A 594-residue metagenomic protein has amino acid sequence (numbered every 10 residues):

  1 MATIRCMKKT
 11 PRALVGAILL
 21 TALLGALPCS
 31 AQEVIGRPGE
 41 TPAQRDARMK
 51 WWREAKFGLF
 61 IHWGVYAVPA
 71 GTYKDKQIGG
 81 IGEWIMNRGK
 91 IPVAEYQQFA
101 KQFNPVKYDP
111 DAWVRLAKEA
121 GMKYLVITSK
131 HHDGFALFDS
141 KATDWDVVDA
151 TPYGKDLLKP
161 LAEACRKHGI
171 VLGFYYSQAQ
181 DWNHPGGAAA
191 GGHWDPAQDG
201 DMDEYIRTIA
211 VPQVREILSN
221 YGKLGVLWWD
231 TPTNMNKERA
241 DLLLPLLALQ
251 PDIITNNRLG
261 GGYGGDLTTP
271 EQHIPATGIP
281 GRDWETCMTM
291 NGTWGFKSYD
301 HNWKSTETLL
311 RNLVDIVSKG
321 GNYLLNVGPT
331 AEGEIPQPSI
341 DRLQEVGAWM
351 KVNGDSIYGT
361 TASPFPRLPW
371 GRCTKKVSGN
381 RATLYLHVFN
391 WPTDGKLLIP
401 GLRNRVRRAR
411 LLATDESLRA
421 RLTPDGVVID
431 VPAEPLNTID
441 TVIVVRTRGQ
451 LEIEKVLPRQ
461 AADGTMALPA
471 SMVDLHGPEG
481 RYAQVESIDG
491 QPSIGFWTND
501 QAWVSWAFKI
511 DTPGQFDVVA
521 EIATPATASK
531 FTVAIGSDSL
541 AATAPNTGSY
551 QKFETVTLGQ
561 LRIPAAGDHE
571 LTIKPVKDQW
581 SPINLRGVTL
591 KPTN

Functional and structural regions predicted by a protein language model:
M1-T10: N-terminal secretory signal peptides that target proteins for export/translocation
V15-A26: Bacterial N-terminal signal peptides
L27-A31: Sec/Tat signal peptide C-region and signal peptidase I cleavage site
Q32-W503, A507-T512, A526-P545, S549-Q551 (+4 more regions): Mature catalytic domains of secreted/periplasmic carbohydrate-active enzymes
T512-D517, G567: Short acidic-aromatic low-complexity motifs
A520-I522: N-terminal helix-turn-helix DNA-binding core of bacterial DNA-binding proteins
